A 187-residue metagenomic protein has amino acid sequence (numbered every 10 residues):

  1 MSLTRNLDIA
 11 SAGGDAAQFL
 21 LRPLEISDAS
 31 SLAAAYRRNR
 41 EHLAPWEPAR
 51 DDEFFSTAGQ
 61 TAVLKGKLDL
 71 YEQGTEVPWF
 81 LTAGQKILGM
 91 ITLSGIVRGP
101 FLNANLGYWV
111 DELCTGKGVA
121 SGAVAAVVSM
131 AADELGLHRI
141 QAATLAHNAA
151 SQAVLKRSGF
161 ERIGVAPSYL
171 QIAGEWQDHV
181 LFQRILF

Functional and structural regions predicted by a protein language model:
M1-S31, A35-H42, P78-F187: Acyl-donor (CoA/ACP) binding surface of acyl/acetyltransferases
L24, A35, D52-G59, Q73: Generic, well-ordered alpha-helical segments
A44-K65: Conserved GNAT-fold acetyl-CoA-binding loop/helix
D52-F54, K65-F80: A short helix-loop-beta-strand connector motif used in the catalytic cores of GNAT acetyltransferases and, in some
